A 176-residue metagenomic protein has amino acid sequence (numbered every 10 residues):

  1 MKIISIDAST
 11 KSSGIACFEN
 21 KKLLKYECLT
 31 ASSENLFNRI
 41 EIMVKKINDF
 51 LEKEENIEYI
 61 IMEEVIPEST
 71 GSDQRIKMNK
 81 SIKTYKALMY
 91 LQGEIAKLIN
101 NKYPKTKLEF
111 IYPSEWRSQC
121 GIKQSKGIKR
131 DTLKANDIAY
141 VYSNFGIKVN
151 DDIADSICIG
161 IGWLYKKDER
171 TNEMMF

Functional and structural regions predicted by a protein language model:
M1-F176: Phosphate- and other anionic-substrate recognition elements at nucleic-acid/protein interfaces
